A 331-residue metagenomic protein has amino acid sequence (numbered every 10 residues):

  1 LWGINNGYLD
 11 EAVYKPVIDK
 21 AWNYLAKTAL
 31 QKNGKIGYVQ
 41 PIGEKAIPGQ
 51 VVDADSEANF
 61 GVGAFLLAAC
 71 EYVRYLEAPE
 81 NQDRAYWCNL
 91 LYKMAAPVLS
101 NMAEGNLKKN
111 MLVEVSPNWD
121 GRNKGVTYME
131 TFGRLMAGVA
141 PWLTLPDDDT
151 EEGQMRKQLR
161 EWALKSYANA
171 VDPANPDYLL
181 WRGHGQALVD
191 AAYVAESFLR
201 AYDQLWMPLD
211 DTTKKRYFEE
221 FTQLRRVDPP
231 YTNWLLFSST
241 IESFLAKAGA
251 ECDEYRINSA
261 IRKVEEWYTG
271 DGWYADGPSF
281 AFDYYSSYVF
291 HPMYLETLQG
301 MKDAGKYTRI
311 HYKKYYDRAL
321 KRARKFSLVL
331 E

Functional and structural regions predicted by a protein language model:
L1, G34-A58, N110-R122, G185 (+4 more regions): Carbohydrate-binding/catalytic loop surfaces
L1-V17, T308-E331: A beta-strand-loop signature enriched in Asp, Gly, Thr, and Trp that corresponds to the sialidase/neuraminidase Asp-box
W2-P79, S100-D120: CBM-like carbohydrate-recognition segments
N6-L9, Y75-A78, L145, Q204 (+2 more regions): Alpha-solenoid helical repeat scaffolds
D19, N59-C70, G133, A137 (+3 more regions): A structural signal for well-ordered alpha-helical segments within the folded catalytic domains of diverse enzymes
L30, G34, R74-E77, A140 (+3 more regions): Charged/polar positions within long, soluble alpha-helices
P79-K165: Extreme N-terminal leader/anchor segments
Y128-M129, V139-W142, R156-D317, L328-E331: Aromatic-lined, polymer-binding surfaces characteristic of secreted/periplasmic polysaccharide-degrading enzymes
